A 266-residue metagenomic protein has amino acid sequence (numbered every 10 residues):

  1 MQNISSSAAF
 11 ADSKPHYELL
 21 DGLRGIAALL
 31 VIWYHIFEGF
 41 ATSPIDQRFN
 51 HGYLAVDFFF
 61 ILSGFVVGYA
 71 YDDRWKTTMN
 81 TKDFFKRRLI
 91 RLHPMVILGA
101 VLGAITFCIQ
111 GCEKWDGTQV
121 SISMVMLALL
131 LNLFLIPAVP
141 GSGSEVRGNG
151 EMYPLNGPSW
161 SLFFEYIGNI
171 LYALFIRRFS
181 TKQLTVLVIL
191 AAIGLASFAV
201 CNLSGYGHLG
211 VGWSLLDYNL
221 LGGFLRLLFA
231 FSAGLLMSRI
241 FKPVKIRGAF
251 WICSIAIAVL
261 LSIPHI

Functional and structural regions predicted by a protein language model:
M1-L19: Short, Lys/Arg-rich, polar N-terminal cytosolic tail immediately upstream of the first transmembrane signal-anchor
S13-I26, I122-S123, L187-A191: Alpha-helical transmembrane segments of integral membrane proteins, especially early/N-terminal helices
P15-R74, I90-A100: Functionally critical transmembrane alpha-helices in membrane proteins and complexes, commonly lining
L20, D83-F84, L92, S161 (+1 more regions): Alpha-helical transmembrane segments and their helix-entry boundary regions
F37, G68-D72, G103-F107, I176 (+2 more regions): Membrane-water interface at transmembrane helix exits
T42-Q47, C112-T118, Y206-L216: Membrane-interface helix termini and inter-helical loops of multi-pass transporters
Y53-V56, D73-E113, T118-L135, G168-N169 (+3 more regions): Transmembrane alpha-helical segments and their boundary/interface "anchor" motifs in multi-pass integral membrane
M124-I266: Aromatic-enriched alpha-helical transmembrane segments of multi-pass intramembrane proteins
